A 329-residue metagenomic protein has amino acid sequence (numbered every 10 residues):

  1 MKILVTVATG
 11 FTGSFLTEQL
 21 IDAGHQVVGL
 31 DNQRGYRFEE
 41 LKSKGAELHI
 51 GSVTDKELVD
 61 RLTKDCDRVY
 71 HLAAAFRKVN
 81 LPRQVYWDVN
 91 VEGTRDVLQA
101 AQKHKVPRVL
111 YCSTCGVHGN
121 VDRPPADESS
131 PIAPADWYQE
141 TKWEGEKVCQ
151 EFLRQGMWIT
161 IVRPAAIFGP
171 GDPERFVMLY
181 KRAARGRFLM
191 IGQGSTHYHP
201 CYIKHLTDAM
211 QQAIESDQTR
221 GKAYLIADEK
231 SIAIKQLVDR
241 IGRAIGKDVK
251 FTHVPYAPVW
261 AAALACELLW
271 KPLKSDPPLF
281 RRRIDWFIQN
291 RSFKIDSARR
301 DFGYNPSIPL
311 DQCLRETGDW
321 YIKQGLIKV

Functional and structural regions predicted by a protein language model:
I3-A23: N-terminal Rossmann NAD(P)H-binding glycine-rich loop of SDR-like oxidoreductase domains
Y36, A46-E92, A100, C115-N120: NAD(P)H-binding glycine-rich loop region in Rossmannoid oxidoreductase-like domains and their noncatalytic homologs
D96-W137, T160: Conserved Rossmann-fold NAD(P)-dependent oxidoreductase catalytic core, especially the SDR/UDP-sugar
G119, M157-V177: Flexible, glycine-rich beta-alpha linker
A135-T160: Active-site Tyr-X1-5-Lys
E144, D172-M178, G192-I214, G221-K222: Substrate-positioning beta->alpha
G169, I191-T196, Y224-S231, G242-I245 (+3 more regions): Glycine-rich Rossmann NAD(P)(H)-binding loop
Q212, S216-P278, I295, D311 (+2 more regions): Mid/C-terminal beta-alpha module of Rossmann-like enzyme folds, strongest in SDR-family dehydrogenases/epimerases
